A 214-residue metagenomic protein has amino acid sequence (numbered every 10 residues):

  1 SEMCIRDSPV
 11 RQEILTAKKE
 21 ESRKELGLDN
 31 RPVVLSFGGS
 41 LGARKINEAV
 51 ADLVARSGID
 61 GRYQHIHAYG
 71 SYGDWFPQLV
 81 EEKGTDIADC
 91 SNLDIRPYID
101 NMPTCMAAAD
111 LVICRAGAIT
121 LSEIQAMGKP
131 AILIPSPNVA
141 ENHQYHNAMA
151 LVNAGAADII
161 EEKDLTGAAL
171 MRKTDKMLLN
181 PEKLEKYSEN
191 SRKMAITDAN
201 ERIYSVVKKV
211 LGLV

Functional and structural regions predicted by a protein language model:
S1-I5: Short, small-residue-biased leader/transition segments that mark boundaries at the very start of proteins
R6-L15, G39-A43: Short beta-strand->alpha-helix junction loop in the catalytic core of nucleotide-activated group-transfer enzymes
R6-S8, I134-P137, I160-D164: Short beta->alpha connector loops at strand-helix junctions that form conserved, small/polar/Pro-enriched
K19-K24, L28-C114, Y145-M149, N153 (+1 more regions): Donor-nucleotide binding loops and adjacent catalytic segments primarily of GT-B fold Leloir glycosyltransferases
M102-H143: A donor-sugar binding/catalytic signature common to diverse glycosyltransferases and related nucleotide-sugar
T166-L179, K208: Two-component system phosphotransfer/interaction surface
K183-T197: A short, well-ordered alpha-helix in the C-terminal region of glycosyltransferases
I196-V214: C-terminal alpha-helical cap of glycosyltransferases
